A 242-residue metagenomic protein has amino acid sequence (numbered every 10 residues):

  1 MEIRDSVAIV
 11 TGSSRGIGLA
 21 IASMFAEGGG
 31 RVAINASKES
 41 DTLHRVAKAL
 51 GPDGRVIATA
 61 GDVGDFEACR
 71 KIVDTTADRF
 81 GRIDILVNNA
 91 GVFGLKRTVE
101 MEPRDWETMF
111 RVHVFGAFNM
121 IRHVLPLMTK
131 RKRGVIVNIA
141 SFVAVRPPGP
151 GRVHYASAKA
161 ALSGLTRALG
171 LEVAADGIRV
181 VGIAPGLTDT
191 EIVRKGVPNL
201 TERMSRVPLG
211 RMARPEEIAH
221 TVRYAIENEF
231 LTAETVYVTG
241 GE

Functional and structural regions predicted by a protein language model:
V7, S14-R15: Conserved glycine-rich cofactor-binding loop
S40-D41, A60-I72, P103, E216: The beta1-alpha1 cofactor-binding region of Rossmann-like NAD(H)/NADP(H)-dependent oxidoreductases
R97-T98, D105-F110, R203: Substrate-binding pocket helix/loop in short-chain dehydrogenase/reductase
F118, R214-V238: C-terminal substrate-recognition "lid" of short-chain dehydrogenase/reductases
I121, A158, T166: Active-site helix of classical SDR
P126, L171-E172: Alpha-helical segment proximal to the catalytic Tyr-Lys
S141: Residue(s) in the substrate-gating loop at a strand-loop-helix junction that position the organic substrate next
